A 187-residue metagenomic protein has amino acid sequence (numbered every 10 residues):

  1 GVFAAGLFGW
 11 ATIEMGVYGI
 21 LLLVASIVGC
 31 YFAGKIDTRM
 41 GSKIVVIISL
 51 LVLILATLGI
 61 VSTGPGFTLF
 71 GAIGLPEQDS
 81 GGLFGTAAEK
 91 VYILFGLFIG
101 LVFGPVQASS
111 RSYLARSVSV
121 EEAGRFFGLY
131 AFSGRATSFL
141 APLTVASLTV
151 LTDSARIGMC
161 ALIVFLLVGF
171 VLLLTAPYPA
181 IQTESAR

Functional and structural regions predicted by a protein language model:
G1-Y18: Short amphipathic helix-loop junctions that connect adjacent transmembrane helices in Major Facilitator Superfamily/SLC
T12-I13, V120-Y130: Loop-to-transmembrane helix entry/capping segments in MFS-fold secondary transporters and related SLC/MFSD carriers
V28-S42, T63, T149: Helix-to-loop junctions at the C-terminal end of transmembrane segments in multipass secondary transporters
T38-V52: Cytoplasmic membrane-interface "Motif A"-like loop-to-helix N-cap segments of 12-TM Major Facilitator Superfamily
L51-G85: C-terminal ends and interior cores of transmembrane alpha-helices in multi-pass membrane transporters/permeases
T63, M159-R187: Multi-pass alpha-helical transporter architecture, strongest for 12-TM Major Facilitator/SLC carriers used
D79, L83-A87, S147-L166: A membrane-interface helix-boundary motif in multi-pass transporters
P105-V118: Intracellular juxtamembrane helix-capping segments at the cytosolic ends of symmetry-related transmembrane helices
